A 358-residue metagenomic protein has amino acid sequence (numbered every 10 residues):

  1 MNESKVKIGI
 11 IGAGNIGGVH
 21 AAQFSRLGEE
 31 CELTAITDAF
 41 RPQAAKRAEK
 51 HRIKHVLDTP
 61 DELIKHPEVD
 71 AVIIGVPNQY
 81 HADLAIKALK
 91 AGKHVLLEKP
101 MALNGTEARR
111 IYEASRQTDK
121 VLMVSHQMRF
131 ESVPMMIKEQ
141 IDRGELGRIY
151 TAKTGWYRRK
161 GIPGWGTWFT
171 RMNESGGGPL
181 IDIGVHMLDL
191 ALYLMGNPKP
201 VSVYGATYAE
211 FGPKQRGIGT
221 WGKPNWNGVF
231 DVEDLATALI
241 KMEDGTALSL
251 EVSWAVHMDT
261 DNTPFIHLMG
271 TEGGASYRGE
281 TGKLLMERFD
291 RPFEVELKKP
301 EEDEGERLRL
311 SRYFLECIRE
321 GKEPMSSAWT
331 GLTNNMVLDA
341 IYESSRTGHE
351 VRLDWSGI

Functional and structural regions predicted by a protein language model:
M1-H51: N-terminal Rossmann-like dinucleotide-binding module
M1-N2, A71-I73, Q117, E243 (+1 more regions): C-terminal helix-rich "cap/oligomerization" subdomain common to oxidoreductases
N2, A71-N78, A82-R129, G144: Beta-strand-loop-alpha-helix segment that lines the small-molecule cofactor/substrate pocket of alpha/beta enzymes
G18, A82, V185: Residues forming the Rossmann-fold NAD(P)(H) cofactor-binding site
I53-P60: Conserved SAM-binding strand-loop segment of SAM-dependent methyltransferases
L97, L122-V124, K153, L250 (+1 more regions): Hydrophobic residues in well-ordered beta-strands that form the structural core
M128-F230, G348: Predominantly a Rossmann-like dinucleotide-binding segment in NAD(P)-dependent oxidoreductases
D189-T281, R309-G321, G357-I358: Contiguous beta-strand/loop segments that form the cofactor/metal-binding neighborhood of enzyme cores
